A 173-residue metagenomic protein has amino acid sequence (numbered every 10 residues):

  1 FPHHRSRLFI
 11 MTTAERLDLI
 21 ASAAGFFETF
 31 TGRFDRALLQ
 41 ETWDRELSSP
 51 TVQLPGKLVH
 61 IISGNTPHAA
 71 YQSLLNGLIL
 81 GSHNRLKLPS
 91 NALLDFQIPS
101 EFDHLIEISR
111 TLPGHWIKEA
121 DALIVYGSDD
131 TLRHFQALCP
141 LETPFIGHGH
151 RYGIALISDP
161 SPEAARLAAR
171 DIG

Functional and structural regions predicted by a protein language model:
F1-V59, H68: N-terminal Rossmann-like NAD(P)+-binding subdomain of aldehyde/semialdehyde dehydrogenases
R16, G81, L123, I157: Residue-level signal for inorganic ion chemistry
L17-F27, G81, A165-G173: Short, intrinsically disordered, charge-balanced linker/junction segments flanking boundaries in proteins
T42-L105, G127: Conserved small-residue-rich beta-alpha loop and adjacent elements that most often cradle the phosphate/pyrophosphate
P55, E119-D121: Short, well-ordered alpha-helix to beta-strand connector turns
N65, P99-D103, L132-G173: ALDH superfamily catalytic-core signature
L86, E107-I108, V125, F145-H148: General beta-strand structural signal in soluble alpha/beta enzymes
E107-I117: Short acidic low-complexity segments
